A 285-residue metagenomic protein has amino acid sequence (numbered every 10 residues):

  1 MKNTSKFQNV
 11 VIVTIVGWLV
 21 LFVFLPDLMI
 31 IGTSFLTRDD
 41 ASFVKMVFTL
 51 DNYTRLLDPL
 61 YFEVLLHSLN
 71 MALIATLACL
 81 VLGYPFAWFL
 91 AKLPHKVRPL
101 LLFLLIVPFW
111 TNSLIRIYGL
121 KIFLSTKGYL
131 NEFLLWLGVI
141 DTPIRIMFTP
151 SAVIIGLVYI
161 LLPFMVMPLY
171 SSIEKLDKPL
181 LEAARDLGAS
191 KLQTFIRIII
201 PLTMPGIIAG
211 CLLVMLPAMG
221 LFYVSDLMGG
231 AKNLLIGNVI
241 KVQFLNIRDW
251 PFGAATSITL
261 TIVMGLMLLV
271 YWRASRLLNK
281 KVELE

Functional and structural regions predicted by a protein language model:
M1-I30, P99, F103, T261: N-terminal signal-anchor/first transmembrane alpha helix
K2-K6, V10-T14, L36, Y170-R185 (+1 more regions): C-terminal transmembrane helix and the adjacent membrane-cytosol boundary/short C-terminal tail of inner/organellar
K2-Q8, Y53-L60, A218, D226-R273: Interhelical loop and adjacent transmembrane-helix boundary motif in polytopic membrane transport permeases
V13-F24, F103, V107, Y159 (+2 more regions): Transmembrane alpha-helices
F24-Y61, F123, K127-G128, G230 (+1 more regions): Short membrane-interfacial helix/loop motifs at transmembrane-helix boundaries
P26, I30-T33, R38-D39, I115-I117 (+2 more regions): Non-cytoplasmic
A41, L50, I117-V158, L192 (+1 more regions): Membrane-interfacial helix termini and adjacent extracytoplasmic/periplasmic loops of multi-pass transporters
P59-K92: Transmembrane alpha-helix signature in integral membrane proteins
